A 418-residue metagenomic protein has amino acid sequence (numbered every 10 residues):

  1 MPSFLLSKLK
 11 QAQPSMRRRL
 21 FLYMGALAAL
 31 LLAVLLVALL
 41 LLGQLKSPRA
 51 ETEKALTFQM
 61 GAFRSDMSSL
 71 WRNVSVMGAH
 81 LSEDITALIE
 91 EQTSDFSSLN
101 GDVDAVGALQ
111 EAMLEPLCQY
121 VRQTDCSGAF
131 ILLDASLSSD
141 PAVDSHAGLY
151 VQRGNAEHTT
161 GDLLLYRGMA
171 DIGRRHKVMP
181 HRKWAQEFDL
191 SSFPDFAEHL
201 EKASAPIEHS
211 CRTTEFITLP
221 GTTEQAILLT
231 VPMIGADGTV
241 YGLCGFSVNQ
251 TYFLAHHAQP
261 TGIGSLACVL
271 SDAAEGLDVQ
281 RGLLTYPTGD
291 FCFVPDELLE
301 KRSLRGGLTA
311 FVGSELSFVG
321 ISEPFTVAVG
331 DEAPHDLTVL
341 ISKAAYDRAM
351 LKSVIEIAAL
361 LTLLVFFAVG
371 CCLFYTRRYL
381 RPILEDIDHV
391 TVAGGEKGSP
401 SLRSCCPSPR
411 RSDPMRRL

Functional and structural regions predicted by a protein language model:
L5, G242-Q250, A310-S353: Short, hydrophobic beta-strand elements of compact beta-sandwich sensory domains
Q13-A108: Juxtamembrane extracytoplasmic/periplasmic/luminal helical "stalk" adjacent to the first N-terminal
G25, V269-S271, D331, D336-T391: Cytoplasm-proximal transmembrane signaling helix
W71-L200: Extracytoplasmic/periplasmic sensory segments of membrane signal-transduction proteins
A112-P116, L243-L284: Solvent-exposed, extracytoplasmic
G168-G245: Extracytoplasmic/periplasmic ligand-binding sensor regions of membrane-associated signaling proteins
L200-P232, G289-E332: Membrane-proximal, non-catalytic sensory/regulatory domains of signal-transducing membrane proteins
R378-R417: HAMP signal relay modules and closely related sensory coiled-coil linkers that couple transmembrane inputs to cytosolic
